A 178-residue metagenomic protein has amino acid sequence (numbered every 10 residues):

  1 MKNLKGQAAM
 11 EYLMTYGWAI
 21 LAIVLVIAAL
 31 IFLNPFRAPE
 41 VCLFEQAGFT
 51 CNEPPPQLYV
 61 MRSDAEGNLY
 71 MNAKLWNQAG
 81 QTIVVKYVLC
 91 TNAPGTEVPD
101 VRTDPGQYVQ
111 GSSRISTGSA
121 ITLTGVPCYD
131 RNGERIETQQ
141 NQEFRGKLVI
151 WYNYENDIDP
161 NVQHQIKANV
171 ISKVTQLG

Functional and structural regions predicted by a protein language model:
M1-A8: N-terminal leader/signal peptides at the extreme start of proteins
W18-I31: Hydrophobic membrane-insertion alpha-helices, especially the h-region of bacterial N-terminal signal peptides
I31-G178: N-terminal export/assembly leader peptides and their processing motifs that target proteins to secretory
